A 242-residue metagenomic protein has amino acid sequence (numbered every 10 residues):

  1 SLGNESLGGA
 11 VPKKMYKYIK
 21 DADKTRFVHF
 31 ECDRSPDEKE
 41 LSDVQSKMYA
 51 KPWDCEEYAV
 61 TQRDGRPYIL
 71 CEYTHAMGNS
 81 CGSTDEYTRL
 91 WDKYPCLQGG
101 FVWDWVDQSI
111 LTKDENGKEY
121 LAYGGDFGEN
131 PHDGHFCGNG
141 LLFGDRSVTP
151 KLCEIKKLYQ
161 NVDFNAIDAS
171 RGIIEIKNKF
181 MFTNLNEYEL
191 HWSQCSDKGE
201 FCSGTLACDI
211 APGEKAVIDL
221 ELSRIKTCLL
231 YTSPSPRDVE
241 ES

Functional and structural regions predicted by a protein language model:
S1-E175, F180-N186, H191-E200: Extended substrate-binding grooves/exosites of carbohydrate-active enzymes
C96, C228-L229: Short helix-terminating capping/connector loops at secondary-structure junctions
A166, L229-L230: Acidic, contiguous internal or C-terminal segments within carbohydrate-active enzymes that form a structured patch used
G199-T227: Intrinsically disordered, low-complexity Pro/Gly/Ser/Thr-rich segments with frequent PxxP/GP/PP motifs and embedded
Y231-P236: Conserved small/polar residues in nucleotide/adenosyl-binding loops
